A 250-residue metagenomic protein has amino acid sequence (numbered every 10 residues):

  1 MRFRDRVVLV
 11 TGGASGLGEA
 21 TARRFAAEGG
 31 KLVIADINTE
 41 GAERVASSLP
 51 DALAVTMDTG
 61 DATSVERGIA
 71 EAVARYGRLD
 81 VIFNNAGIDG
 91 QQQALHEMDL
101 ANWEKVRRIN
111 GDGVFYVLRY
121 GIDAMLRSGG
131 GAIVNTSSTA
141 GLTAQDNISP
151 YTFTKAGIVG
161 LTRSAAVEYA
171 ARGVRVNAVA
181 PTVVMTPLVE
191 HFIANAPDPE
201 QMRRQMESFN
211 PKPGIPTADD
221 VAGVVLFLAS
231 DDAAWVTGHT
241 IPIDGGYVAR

Functional and structural regions predicted by a protein language model:
R2, F115-L118, G214-I243, V248: C-terminal substrate-recognition "lid" of short-chain dehydrogenase/reductases
R2-V33: Canonical Rossmann dinucleotide-binding motif of NAD(H)/NADP(H)-dependent dehydrogenases/reductases, specifically
T39-E40, M57-G68, L100, D219-D220: The beta1-alpha1 cofactor-binding region of Rossmann-like NAD(H)/NADP(H)-dependent oxidoreductases
Q93-L95, D99-K105, M206: Substrate-binding pocket helix/loop in short-chain dehydrogenase/reductase
L118, T154-G157, T162: Active-site helix of classical SDR
D123, V167-A171, A234: Alpha-helical segment proximal to the catalytic Tyr-Lys
S138: Residue(s) in the substrate-gating loop at a strand-loop-helix junction that position the organic substrate next
